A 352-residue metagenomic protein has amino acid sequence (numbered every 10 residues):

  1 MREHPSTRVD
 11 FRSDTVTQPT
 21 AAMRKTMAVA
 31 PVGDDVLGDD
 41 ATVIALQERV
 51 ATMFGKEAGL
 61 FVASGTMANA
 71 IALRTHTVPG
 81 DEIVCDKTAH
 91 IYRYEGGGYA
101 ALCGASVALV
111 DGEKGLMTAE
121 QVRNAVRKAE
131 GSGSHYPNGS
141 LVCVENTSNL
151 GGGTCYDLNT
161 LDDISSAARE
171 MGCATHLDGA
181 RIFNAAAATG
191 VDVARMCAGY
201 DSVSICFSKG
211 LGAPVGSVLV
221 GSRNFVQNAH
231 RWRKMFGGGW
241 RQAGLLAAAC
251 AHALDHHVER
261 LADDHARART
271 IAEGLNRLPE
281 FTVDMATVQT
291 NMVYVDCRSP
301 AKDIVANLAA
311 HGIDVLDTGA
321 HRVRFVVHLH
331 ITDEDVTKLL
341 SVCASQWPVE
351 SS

Functional and structural regions predicted by a protein language model:
R2-A30, D34-R298, K302-H311, V315-I331 (+2 more regions): Conserved PLP-enzyme active-site core in the AAT-like
